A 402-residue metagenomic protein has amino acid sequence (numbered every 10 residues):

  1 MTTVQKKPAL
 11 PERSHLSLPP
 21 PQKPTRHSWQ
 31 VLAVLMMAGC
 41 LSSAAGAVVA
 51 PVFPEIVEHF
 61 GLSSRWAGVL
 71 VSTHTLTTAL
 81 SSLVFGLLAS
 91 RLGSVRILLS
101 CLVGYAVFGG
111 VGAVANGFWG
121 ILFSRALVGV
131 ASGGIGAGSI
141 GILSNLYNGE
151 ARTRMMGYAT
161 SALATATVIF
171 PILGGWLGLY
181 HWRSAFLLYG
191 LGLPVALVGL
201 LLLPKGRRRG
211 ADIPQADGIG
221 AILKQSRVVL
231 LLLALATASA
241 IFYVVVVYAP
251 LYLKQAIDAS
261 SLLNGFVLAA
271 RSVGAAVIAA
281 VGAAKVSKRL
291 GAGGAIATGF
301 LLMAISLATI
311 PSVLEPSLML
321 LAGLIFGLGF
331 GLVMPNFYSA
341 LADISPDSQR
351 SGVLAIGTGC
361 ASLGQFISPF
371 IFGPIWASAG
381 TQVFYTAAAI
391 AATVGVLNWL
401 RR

Functional and structural regions predicted by a protein language model:
L16-P24, P204-L231: Juxtamembrane intracellular "pre-TM" segments in multi-pass secondary transporters
G61, G93, V114-G120, N148 (+2 more regions): Helix-breaking motifs and short loop linkers at transmembrane-helix boundaries and internal kinks in secondary membrane
L80-W119: Conserved MFS/SLC helix-loop-helix module at the cytosolic interface between two early adjacent transmembrane helices
S82-G93, I278-G291, W376: Helix-to-loop junctions at the C-terminal end of transmembrane segments in multipass secondary transporters
G104, F108-V111, W119-L127, S317-I325: Paired small-residue
F118, S124-L163: Cytoplasmic helix-loop-helix junction between adjacent transmembrane helices in 12-TM secondary transporters
G149-E150, G157-L202: Helix-loop-helix hairpin linking two adjacent transmembrane segments in secondary transporters
I344-T381, A387: A late C-terminal transmembrane helix in Major Facilitator Superfamily
